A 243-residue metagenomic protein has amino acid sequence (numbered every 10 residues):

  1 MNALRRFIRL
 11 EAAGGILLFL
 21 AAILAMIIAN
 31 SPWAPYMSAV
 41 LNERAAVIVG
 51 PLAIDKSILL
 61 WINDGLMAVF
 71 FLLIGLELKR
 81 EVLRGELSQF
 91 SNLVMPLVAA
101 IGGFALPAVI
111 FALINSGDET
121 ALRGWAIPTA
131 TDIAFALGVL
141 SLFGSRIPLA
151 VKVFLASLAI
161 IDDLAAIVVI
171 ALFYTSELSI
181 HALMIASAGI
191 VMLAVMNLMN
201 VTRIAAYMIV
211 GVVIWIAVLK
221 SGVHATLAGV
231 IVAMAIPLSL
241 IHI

Functional and structural regions predicted by a protein language model:
N2-R5, L73-S88, L137-P148, V191-T202: C-terminal ends of transmembrane helices
L18-A29, F70-L76, P107, G189-A194 (+2 more regions): Hydrophobic core segments of alpha-helical transmembrane domains in multi-pass membrane transport and ion-translocation
I28-V40, K56-L59, L73-S88, L106-A126: Transmembrane alpha-helix boundary signature
L60-F71, T120-A134, T175-S187: Structural signature of hydrophobic alpha-helical transmembrane segments
E81-A108, S179-I180, M184-A188: Entry/N-cap segments of selected transmembrane alpha helices and their immediately preceding amphipathic helices
F90-V98, D118-A130, I147-S157: The feature identifies polytopic integral membrane transport proteins across all domains of life
L106-P107, P128-F154, I161-V168: Short helical (or helix-break) motifs at transmembrane helix termini and adjacent helical loops in multi-pass membrane
I241-I243: Conserved small/polar residues in nucleotide/adenosyl-binding loops
